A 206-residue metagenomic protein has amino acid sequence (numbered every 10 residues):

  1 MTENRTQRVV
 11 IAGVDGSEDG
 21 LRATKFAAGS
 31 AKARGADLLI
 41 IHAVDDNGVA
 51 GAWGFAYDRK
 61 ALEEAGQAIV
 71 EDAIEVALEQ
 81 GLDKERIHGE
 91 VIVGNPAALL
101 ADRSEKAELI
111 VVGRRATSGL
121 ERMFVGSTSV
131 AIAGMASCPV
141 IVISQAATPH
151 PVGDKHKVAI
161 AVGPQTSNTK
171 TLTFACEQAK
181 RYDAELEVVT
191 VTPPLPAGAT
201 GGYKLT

Functional and structural regions predicted by a protein language model:
M1-T6, D19, Y57-K60, E75-I110: Structural beta-alpha unit
T2-A56, H156-T206: Small/aliphatic-rich secondary-structure junction motif
E3-T6, G20, T24, G29-A33 (+1 more regions): Gly/Ser-rich helix-loop-strand patches that form or flank binding pockets for ribonucleotide-derived cofactors
A31, A73-G81, A179: Conserved hydrophobic residues forming the short capping helix/wall of the S-adenosyl-L-methionine
A33, L82-K84, M135, R181: Short, well-ordered coil/turn elements that cap or connect secondary structure elements
I40, H88-V91, V142, V188: A structural preference for short, hydrophobic beta-strand core positions in alpha/beta folds
Y57-I69, T206: A short acidic, glycine-rich active-site loop that binds or catalyzes chemistry on phosphate/adenosine moieties
E75, A98, V130, T173-C176: Active-site phosphate/pyrophosphate- and oxyanion-stabilizing loops and adjacent acidic/basic residues in soluble
